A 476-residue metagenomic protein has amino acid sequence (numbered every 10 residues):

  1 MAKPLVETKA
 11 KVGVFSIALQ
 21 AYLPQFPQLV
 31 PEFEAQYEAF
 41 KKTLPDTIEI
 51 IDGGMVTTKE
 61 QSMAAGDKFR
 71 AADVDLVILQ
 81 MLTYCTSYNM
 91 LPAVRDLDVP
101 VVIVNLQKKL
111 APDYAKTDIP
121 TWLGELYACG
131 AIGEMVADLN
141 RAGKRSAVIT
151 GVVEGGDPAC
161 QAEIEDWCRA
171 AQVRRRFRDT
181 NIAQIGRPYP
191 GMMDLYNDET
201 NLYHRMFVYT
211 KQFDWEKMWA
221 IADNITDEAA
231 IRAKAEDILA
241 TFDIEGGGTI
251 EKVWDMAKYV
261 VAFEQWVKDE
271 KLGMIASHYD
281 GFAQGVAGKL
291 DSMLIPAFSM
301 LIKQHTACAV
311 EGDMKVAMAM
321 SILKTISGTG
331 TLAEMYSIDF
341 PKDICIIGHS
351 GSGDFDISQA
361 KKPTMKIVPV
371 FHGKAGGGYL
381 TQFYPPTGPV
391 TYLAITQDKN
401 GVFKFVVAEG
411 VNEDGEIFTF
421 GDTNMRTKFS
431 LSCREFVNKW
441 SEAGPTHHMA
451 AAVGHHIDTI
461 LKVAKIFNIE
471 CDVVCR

Functional and structural regions predicted by a protein language model:
A2-L5, K9-V12, L110-A235, L239-F242: Cap/lid and interdomain-hinge subdomains that line or gate substrate/regulatory clefts in soluble alpha/beta enzymes
E34-T58, R145-G151, V208-D214: Short beta-strand elements in bilobed, periplasmic/extracellular small-molecule ligand-binding domains
S62-V74, L91-A93, V260-D269: Short, well-structured alpha-helical segments in soluble
V74-T83, V102-V104, L272-H278: Periplasmic-binding protein-like
P92-I119, L123-A131, P296-E311: Short, acidic/small-residue loops that bind anionic groups at enzyme active sites
A233-I326: Long, internal scaffold/assembly segments composed of regular secondary structure
S299-T419: C-terminal catalytic subdomain
G373-R476: Extended hydrophobic packing segments that form well-structured cores
